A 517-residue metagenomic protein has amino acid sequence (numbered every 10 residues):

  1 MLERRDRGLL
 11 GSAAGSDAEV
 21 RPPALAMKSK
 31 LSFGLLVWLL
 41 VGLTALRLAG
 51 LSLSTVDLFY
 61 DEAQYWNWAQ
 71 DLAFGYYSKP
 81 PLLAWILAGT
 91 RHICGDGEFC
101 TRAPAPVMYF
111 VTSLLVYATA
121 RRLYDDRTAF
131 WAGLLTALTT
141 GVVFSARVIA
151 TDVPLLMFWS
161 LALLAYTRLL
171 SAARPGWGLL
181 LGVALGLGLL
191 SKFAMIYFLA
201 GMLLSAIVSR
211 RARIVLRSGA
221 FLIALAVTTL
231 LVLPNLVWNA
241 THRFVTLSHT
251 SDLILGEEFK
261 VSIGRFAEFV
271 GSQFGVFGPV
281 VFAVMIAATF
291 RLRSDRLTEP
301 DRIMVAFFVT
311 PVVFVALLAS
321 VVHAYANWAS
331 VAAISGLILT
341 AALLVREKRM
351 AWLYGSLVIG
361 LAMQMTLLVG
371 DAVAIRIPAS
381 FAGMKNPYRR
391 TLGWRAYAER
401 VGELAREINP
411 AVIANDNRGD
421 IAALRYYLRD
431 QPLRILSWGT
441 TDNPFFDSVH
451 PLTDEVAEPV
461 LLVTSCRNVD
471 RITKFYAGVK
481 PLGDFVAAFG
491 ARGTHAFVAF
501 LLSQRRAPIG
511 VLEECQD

Functional and structural regions predicted by a protein language model:
S29, R121-L123, R127, A162-G178 (+1 more regions): Membrane-interface transmembrane helices that cradle and orient dolichyl/undecaprenyl
L43, A132-L138, F144, L185 (+2 more regions): Short helix- or helix-capping micro-motifs that position conserved polar/aromatic residues at function-defining sites
A103-Y124, L138, L161-A165: Transmembrane-helix motifs of polytopic, lipid-linked glycan transferases
A132, W177-F193, V227-T229, V315: Membrane-interface alpha helices of multi-pass inner-membrane proteins
G141, R147-L155: Short acidic/glycine- and proline-prone juxtamembrane loop motifs at membrane-interface regions of multi-pass membrane
A165-G186, S218, L222, A226: Short hydrophobic alpha-helices at membrane interfaces in multi-pass membrane enzymes
L187, L199-P300, F307, P311-V322: Transmembrane-lumen/periplasm boundary regions of multi-pass, lipid-linked membrane glycan transferases
A326, M350-N409, R418-I435, G439-F446 (+2 more regions): Membrane-proximal, lumen/periplasm-facing interface regions of secretory-pathway glyco- and lipid-modifying enzymes
